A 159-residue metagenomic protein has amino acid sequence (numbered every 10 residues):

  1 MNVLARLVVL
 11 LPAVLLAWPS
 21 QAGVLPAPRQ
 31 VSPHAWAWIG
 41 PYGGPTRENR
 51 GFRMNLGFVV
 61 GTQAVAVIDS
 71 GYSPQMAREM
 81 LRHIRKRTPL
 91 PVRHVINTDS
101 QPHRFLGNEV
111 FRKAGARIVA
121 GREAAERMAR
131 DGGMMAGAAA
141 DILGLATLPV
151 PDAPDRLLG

Functional and structural regions predicted by a protein language model:
M1-R6, A153: Positively charged n-region of N-terminal signal peptides that target proteins for export
L7-A17: Bacterial N-terminal signal peptides
W18-A22: Sec/Tat signal peptide C-region and signal peptidase I cleavage site
G23-V31, A125-G159: Metallo-beta-lactamase
Q30-K86: Conserved beta-strand hairpin/beta-sheet module of binuclear metal-dependent hydrolase folds, prominently
P33, R53-M54, N97, K113 (+1 more regions): Extracytoplasmic
W36-W38, I96, V119, R156-L158: Hydrophobic/aromatic beta-strand patches that form the interior of the parallel beta-sheet core in alpha/beta enzyme
T62-A66, P74-V119: Active-site metal-binding motif and surrounding structural segment of the metallo-beta-lactamase
